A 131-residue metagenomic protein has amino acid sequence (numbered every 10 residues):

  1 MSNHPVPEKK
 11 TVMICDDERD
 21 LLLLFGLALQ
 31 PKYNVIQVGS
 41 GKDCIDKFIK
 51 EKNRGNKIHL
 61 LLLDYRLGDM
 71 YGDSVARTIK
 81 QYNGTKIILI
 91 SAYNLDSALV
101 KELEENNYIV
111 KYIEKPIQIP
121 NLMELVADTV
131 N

Functional and structural regions predicted by a protein language model:
M1-M13, Q118-N131: Non-catalytic signal-transmission and effector/linker regions of two-component phosphorelay proteins
R19-Q37, N106: Two-component/phosphorelay signaling modules centered on CheY-like receiver
G39-L60: Acidic, metal-coordinating helix/loop segments flanking the phosphotransfer/catalytic sites of two-component signaling
S40, Y71-S74: Acidic catalytic/metal-coordinating carboxylates
D64: Active-site residues of response regulator receiver
D73-T85: Short amphipathic alpha-helix used as the core "switch/output" element in two-component signaling
S74, N94-K111, P120, E124: Alpha4 helix (beta4-alpha4-beta5 surface) of REC/receiver domains from two-component response regulators
I90-A92: Hydrophobic/aromatic residues positioned on beta-strands within the core alpha/beta folds
